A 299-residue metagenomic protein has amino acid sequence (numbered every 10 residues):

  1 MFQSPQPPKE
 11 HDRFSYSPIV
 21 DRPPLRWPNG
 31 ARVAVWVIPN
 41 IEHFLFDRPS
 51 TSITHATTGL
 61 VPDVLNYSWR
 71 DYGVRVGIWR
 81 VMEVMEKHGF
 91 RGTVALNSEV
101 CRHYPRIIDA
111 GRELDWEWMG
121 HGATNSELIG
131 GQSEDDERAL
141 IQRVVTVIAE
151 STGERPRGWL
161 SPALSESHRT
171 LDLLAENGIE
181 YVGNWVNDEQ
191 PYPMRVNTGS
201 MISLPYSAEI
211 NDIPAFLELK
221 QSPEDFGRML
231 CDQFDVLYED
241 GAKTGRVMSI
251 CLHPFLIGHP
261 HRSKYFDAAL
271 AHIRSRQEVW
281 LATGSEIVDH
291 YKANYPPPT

Functional and structural regions predicted by a protein language model:
F2-I202, G227-I250, L256-T299: Catalytic alpha-helical scaffold of carbohydrate-active enzymes acting on polysaccharides/glycoconjugates
P205-Y238: A conserved mid-domain beta-alpha-beta active-site/ligand-binding segment of alpha/beta enzyme cores
